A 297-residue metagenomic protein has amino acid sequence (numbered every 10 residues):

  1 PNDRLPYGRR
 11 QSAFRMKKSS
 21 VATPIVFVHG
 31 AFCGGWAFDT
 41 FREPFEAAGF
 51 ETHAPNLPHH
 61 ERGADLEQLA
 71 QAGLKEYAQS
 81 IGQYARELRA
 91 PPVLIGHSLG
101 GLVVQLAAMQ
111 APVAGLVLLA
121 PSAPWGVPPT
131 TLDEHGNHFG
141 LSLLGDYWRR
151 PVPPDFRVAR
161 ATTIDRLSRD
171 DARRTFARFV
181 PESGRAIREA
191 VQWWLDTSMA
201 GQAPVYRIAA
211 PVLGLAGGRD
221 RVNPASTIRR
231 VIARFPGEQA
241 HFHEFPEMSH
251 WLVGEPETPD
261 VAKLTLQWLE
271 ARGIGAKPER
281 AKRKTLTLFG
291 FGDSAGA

Functional and structural regions predicted by a protein language model:
G30-C33, S98, G218: Active-site glycine-rich loops that stabilize anionic/oxyanionic intermediates across multiple enzyme folds
E46-D65: Conserved alpha/beta-hydrolase
H59-P92: Active-site loop/oxyanion-hole signature of alpha/beta-hydrolase fold enzymes
I95-G100, V104: Gly/Ala-rich beta-loop-alpha elbow adjacent to hydrolase catalytic centers
V113-Y147, A186-W194: Flexible "cap/lid" loop of the alpha/beta hydrolase fold
I208, G214-A216: Short beta-strand/loop motif that positions the catalytic acidic residue of the alpha/beta-hydrolase fold
A216-P246: Conserved loop-alpha-helix segment in the C-terminal half of the alpha/beta-hydrolase fold that carries the catalytic
Q239-A297: Catalytic active-site module of serine/aspartate enzymes centered on a nucleophile-bearing elbow/loop
